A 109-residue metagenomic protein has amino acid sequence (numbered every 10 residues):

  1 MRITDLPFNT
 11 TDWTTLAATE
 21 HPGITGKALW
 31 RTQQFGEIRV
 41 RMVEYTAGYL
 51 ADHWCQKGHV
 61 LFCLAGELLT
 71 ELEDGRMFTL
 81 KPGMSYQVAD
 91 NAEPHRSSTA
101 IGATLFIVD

Functional and structural regions predicted by a protein language model:
M1-R41: A short, N-terminal "cap"/entry segment at the start of jelly-roll beta-barrel domains of the cupin/DSBH fold
F35, L72-D74: Short acidic, glycine-rich loop/turn motifs
G36-C55, L80, A89-A92: Conserved short histidine dyad/triad with adjacent acidic residue
Y45, W54-T70: Short, conserved beta-strand element in jelly-roll/cupin
L50, E67-E71, S85: Short beta-strand segments in beta-sandwich/barrel cores
L50-C55, L72, S97-S98: Short histidine-centered beta-strand/loop micro-motifs that create catalytic or ligand/metal-coordination sites
M77, K81, D90-D109: Ligand-binding loop in jelly-roll beta-barrel domains
